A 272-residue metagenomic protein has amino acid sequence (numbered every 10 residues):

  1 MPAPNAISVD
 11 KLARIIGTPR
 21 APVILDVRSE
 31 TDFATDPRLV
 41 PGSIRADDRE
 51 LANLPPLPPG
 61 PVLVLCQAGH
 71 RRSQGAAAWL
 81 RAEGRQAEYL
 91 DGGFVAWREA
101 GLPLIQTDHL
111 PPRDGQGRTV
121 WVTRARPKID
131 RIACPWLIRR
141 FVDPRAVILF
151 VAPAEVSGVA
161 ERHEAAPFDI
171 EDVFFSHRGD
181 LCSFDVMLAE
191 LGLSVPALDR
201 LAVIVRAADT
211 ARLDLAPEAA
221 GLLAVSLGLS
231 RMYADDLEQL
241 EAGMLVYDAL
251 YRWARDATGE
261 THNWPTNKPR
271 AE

Functional and structural regions predicted by a protein language model:
M1-R38, P103-C134, R140, R252 (+1 more regions): Flexible, polar/low-complexity N-terminal or interdomain linker segments that lie immediately upstream of folded
P22, V62, A87-E88, A146-I148: Hydrophobic anchor at the start of a short beta-strand that flanks the dinucleotide cofactor-binding loop
A34-P41, L54-L57, G158-R162: Short loop/helix-cap segments at secondary-structure boundaries that form the rim of catalytic
R45-D47: Short acidic-hydrophobic, aromatic-tinged amphipathic segments that line or gate anion-handling sites
L51, P55-A96: Catalytic cysteine-centered active loop of the rhodanese-like fold, especially the PTP/DSP P-loop
P58-P61, G101-H109, R162-F168: Short, surface-exposed amphipathic charged segments that create phosphate/polyanion-binding patches used for binding
L63-S73, Q106-G115, D172: A polyampholytic, Gly/Pro-enriched intrinsically disordered region
D114-Y247, Y251-T266: Extended, well-folded catalytic/binding cores that form a central cleft or groove in large enzyme and scaffold domains
